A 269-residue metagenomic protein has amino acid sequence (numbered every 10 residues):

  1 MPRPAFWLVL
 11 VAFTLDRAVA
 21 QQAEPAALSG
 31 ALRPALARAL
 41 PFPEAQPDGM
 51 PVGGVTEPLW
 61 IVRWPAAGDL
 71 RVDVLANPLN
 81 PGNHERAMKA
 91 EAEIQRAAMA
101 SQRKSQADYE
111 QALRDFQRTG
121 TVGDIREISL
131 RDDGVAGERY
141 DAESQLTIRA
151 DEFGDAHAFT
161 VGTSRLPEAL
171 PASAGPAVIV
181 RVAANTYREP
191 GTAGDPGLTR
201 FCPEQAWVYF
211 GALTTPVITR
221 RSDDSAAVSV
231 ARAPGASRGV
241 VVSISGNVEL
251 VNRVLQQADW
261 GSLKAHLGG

Functional and structural regions predicted by a protein language model:
M1-P2: N-terminal secretory signal peptides that target proteins for export/translocation
A5-D16: Bacterial N-terminal signal peptides
R17-A18, L255: A generic alpha-helix preference that emphasizes hydrophobic side chains
E24-V228: Short, solvent-exposed recognition patches
R232-G239: Extracytosolic secretory-pathway proteins
V240-G269: Surface-exposed amphipathic alpha-helical segments
